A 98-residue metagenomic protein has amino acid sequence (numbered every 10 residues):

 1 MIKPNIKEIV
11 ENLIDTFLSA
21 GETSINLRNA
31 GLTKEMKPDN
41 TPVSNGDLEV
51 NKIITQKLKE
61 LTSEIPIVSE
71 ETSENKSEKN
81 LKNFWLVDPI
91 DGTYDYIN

Functional and structural regions predicted by a protein language model:
M1-I90: N-terminal subdomain of lithium-sensitive/metallo-dependent phosphomonoesterases centered on the IMPase/IPPase/PAP
I97-N98: Short, intrinsically disordered, charge-balanced linker/junction segments flanking boundaries in proteins
